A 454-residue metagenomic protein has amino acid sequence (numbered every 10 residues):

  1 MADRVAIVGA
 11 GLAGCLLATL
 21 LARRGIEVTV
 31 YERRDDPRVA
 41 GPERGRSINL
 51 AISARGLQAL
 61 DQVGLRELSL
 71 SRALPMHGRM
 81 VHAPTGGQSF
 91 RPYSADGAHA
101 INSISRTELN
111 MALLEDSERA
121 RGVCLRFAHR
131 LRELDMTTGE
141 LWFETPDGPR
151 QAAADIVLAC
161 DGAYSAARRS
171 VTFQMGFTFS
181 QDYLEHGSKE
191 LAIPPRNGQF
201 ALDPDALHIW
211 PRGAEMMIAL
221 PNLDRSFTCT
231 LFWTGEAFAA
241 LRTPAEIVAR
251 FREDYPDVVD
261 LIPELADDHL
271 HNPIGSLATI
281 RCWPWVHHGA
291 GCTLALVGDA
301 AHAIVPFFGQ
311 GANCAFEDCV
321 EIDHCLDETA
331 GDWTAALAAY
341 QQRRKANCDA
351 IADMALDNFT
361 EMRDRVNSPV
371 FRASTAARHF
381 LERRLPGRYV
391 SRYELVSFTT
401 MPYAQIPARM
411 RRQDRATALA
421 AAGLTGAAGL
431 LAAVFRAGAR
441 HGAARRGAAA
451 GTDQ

Functional and structural regions predicted by a protein language model:
M1-A13: Beta1/beta-strand and adjacent pyrophosphate-binding region of the FAD-binding site in flavoprotein oxidoreductases
V5-I7, V28, L294: Conserved hydrophobic helix-helix packing surfaces used for dimerization/oligomerization
A10-R23, L158, L191, G275-E361: Conserved mid-domain beta->alpha element of the FAD-binding
A13, D36, Y164: Conserved Rossmann-like nucleotide-cofactor binding loop
A22-G45: Glycine-rich FAD pyrophosphate-binding loop
A40-D116: Active-site-adjacent segment of FAD-dependent monooxygenases/related oxidoreductases
E115, H129-E133, T138-L277, R281-G289: Conserved FAD-binding catalytic core of PHBH/FMO-like flavoproteins
H324-D453: C-terminal helical "tail/cap" subdomain of flavin- and related membrane-associated enzymes
